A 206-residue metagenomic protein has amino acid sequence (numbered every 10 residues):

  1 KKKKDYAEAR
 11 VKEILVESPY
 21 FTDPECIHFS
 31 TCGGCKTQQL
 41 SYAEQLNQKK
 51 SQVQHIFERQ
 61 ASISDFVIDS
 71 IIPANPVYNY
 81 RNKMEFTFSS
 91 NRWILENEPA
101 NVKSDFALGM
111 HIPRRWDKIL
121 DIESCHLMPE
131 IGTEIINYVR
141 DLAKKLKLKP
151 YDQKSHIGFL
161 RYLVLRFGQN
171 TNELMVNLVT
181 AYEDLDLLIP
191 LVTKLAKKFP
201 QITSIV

Functional and structural regions predicted by a protein language model:
K1-V206: Accessory RNA-recognition modules of RNA-modification enzymes
